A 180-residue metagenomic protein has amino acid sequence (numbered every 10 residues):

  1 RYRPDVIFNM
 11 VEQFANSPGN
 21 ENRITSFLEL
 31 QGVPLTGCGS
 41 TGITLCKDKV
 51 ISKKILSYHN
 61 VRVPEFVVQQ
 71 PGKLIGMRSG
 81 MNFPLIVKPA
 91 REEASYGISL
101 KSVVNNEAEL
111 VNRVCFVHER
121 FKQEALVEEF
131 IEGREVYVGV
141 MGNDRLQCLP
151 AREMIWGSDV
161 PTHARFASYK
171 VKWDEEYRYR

Functional and structural regions predicted by a protein language model:
R1-E65: Conserved N-proximal alpha/beta basic substrate-recognition cap immediately N-terminal to, or forming the N-lobe
R3, L45-E128, E132-R134, R145: Active-site nucleotide/adenylate-binding loops and adjacent lid/helix of ATP-dependent enzymes
N9, G37, E65-V68, P150-E153 (+1 more regions): Structural signal for conserved beta-strand scaffold positions within catalytic alpha/beta enzyme cores
N16-P18, S95, V136: Glycine/Thr-rich phosphate-binding loops of Rossmann-like dinucleotide-binding domains
V33, A90-E92, K172-D174: Short connector loops/turns at beta-strand edges and beta->alpha or beta->beta junctions
T36-C38, A94-G97, Y177-R180: Short small-residue beta-strand/loop micro-motif enriched in glycine and branched aliphatics
E107-R180: Phosphate-binding site of ATP-dependent enzymes
